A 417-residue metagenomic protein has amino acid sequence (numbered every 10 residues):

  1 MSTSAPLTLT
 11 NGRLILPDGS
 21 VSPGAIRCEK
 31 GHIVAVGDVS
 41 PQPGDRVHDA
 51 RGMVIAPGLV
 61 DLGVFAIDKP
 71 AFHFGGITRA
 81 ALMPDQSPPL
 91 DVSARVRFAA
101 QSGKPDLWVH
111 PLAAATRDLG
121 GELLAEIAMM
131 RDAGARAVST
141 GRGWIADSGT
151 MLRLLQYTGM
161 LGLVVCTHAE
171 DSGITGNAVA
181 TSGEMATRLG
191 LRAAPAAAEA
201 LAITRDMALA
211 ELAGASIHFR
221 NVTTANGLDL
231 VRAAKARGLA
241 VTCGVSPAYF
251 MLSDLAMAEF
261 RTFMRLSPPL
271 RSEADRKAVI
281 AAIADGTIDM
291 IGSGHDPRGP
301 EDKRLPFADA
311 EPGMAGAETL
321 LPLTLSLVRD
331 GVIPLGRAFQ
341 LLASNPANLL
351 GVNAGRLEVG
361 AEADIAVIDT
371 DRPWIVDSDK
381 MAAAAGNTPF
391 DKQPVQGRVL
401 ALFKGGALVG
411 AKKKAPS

Functional and structural regions predicted by a protein language model:
M1-Q42: N-terminal metal-binding scaffold of metallo-dependent hydrolase/deaminase domains
S4-L9, G37-M83: Replace "His-x-His-based motif
G12, D309, E362-P416: C-terminal cap of metal-dependent C-N hydrolases
G12, I26, G31, G52 (+14 more regions): Divalent metal-coordination and catalytic microenvironments
G75-R95, S102-L123: Metal-cofactor-binding active-site regions of metalloenzymes
S93-V109, Q156-T167, T319, L323: Alpha-helix-loop-beta-strand connector modules within alpha/beta enzyme cores
E122-I291: Histidine/acidic residue-rich metal-binding segments in metalloenzymes
T187-S216, F263, A284-D285, D289-I291 (+1 more regions): His/Asp/Glu-enriched, well-ordered alpha-helical/loop segment that forms or immediately abuts the divalent-metal
